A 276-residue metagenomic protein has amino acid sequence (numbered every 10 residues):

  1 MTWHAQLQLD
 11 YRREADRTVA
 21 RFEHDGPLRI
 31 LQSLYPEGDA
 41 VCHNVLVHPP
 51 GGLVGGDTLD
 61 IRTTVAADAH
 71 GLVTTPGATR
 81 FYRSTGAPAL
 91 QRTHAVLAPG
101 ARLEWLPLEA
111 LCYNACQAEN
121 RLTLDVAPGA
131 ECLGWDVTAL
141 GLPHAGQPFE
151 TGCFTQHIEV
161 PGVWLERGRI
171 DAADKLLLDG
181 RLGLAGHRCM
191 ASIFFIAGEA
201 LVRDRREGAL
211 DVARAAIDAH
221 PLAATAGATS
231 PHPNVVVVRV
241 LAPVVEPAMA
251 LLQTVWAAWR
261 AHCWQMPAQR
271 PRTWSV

Functional and structural regions predicted by a protein language model:
M1-E109, N114, R121: N-terminal, charged/glycine-rich beta-strand/loop interface patches
R13, A67, P99, P128 (+2 more regions): Non-catalytic surface loops within mature trypsin-like serine protease
R29-Q32, Y82-P88, A115-Q117, P143-Q147 (+2 more regions): A short, polar/proline- and glycine-enriched secondary-structure boundary/capping micro-motif
L59, Q91-T93, A101, A118-N120 (+3 more regions): One face of beta-strands
H70-L72, R102-E104, E131-L133, A191-S192 (+1 more regions): Structural motif
Y113-R121, V126-G152: Acidic (Asp/Glu-rich), glycine- and aromatic
D136-V276: A structural signal for small-residue-enriched, beta-sheet-centric alpha/beta enzyme cores and oligomeric scaffold folds
